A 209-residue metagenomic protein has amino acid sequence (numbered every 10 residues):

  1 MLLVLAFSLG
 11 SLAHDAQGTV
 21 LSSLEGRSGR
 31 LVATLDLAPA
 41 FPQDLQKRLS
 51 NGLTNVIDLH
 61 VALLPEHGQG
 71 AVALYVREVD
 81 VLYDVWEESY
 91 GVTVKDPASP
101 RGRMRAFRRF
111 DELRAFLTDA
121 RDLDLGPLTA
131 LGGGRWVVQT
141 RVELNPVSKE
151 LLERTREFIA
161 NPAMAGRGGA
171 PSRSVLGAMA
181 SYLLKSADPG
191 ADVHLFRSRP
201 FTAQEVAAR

Functional and structural regions predicted by a protein language model:
M1-G10: Bacterial N-terminal signal peptides
L12-N55, L64, A208-R209: N-terminal onset of structured domains
S22-R27, D36, L64, L82-W86 (+3 more regions): A structural detector for beta-sheet-dominated domains
G29-A33, Y90, W136: Hydrophobic residues embedded in beta-strands of well-ordered beta-sheets
T34-A38, D58-A62, L82, Q139-E143: Residue-level recognition of well-ordered beta-strand positions that form the cores of beta-sheet-rich folds across
A40-R48, E66-Q69, P146-R154: Short, cysteine-centered beta-strand-loop-beta hairpins and adjacent loop/turn segments enriched in charged/polar
Q46-G132: Structured domain cores in non-transmembrane regions
G132-R209: Glycine-rich, aromatic-bearing surface loops/beta-hairpins
